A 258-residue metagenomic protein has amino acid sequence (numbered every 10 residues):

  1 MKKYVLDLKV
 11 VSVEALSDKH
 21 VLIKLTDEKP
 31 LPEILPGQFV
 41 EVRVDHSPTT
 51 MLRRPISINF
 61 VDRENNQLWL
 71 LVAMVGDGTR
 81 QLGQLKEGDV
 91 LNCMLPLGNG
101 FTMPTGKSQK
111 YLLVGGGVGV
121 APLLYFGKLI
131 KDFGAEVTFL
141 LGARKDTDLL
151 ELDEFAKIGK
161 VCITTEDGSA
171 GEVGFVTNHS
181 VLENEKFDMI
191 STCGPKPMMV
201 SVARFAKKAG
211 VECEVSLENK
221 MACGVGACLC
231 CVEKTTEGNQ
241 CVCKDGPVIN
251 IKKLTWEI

Functional and structural regions predicted by a protein language model:
K2-E87: Ferredoxin-reductase
Y4, N239-I258: Short, basic/aromatic-enriched C-terminal tail that caps enzymatic domains
S12, F60, I163-T165, V215 (+1 more regions): Structural signal for conserved beta-strand scaffold positions within catalytic alpha/beta enzyme cores
D45-S47, P96, T236: Short, surface-exposed secondary-structure boundary micro-motifs
P48-I56, G98-T105, C243: Short, Lys/Arg- and Gly-enriched loop/turn segments at beta-strand edges
D77-E218: FNR/FR-type flavoprotein reductase catalytic core
K196, E218-P247: Local cysteine-cluster metal-coordination motifs and their immediate loop/turn environment, predominantly Fe-S cluster
